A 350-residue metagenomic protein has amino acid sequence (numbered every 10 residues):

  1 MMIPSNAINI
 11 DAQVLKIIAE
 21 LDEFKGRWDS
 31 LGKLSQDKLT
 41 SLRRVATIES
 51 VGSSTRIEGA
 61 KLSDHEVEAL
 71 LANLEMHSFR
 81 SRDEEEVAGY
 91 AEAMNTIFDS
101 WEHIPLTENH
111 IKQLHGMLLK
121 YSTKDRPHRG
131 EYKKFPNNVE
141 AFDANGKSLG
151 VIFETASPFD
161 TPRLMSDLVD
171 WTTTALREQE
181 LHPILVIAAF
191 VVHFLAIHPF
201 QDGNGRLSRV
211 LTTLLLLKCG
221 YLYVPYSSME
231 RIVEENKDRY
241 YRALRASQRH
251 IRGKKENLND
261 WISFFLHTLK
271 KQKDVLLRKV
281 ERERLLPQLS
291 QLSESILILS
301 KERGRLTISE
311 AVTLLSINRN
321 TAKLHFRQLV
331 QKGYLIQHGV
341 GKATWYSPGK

Functional and structural regions predicted by a protein language model:
M1-K350: FIC/Doc superfamily catalytic core
